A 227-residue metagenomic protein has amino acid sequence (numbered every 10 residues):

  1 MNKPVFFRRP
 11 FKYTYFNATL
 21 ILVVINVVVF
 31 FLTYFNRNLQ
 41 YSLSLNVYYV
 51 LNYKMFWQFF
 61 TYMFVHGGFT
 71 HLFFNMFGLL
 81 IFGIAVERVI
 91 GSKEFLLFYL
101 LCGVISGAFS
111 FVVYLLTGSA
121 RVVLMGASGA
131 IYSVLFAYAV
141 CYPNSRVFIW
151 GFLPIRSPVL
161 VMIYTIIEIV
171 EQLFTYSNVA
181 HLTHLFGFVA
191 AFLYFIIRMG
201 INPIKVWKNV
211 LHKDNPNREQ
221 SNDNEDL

Functional and structural regions predicted by a protein language model:
M1-N17, I21-V27, K93, I167-L227: C-terminal transmembrane module of polytopic alpha-helical membrane proteins
F7, T14, A18-I21, Y34 (+2 more regions): Transmembrane helix-loop-helix
A18-N26, Y99-C102, S157-L160, Y164: Hydrophobic alpha-helical transmembrane segments of polytopic
N26, F30, S106-G107, V161 (+1 more regions): Helical transmembrane-bundle signal
V27-Y41: Alpha-helical transmembrane segments of multi-pass membrane proteins
L39-F64: Extracytosolic (periplasmic/ER-lumenal) interhelical loops and adjacent juxtamembrane/interface segments of multi-pass
R88-V89, C141-L153, M199-W207: Alpha-helical transmembrane bundle and helix-membrane interface signal in multi-pass integral membrane proteins
L135-E168: Multi-pass alpha-helical transmembrane bundles in non-GPCR membrane proteins that perform intramembrane catalysis
